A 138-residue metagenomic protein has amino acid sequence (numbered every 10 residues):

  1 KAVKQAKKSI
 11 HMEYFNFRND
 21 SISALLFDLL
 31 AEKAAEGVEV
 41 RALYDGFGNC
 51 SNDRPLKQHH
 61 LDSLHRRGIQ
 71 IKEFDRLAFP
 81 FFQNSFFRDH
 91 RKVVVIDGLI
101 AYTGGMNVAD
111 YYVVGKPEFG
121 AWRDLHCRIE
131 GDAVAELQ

Functional and structural regions predicted by a protein language model:
K1-S9, E13-Q138: HKD-type phospholipase D/PLD-like phosphodiesterase module
